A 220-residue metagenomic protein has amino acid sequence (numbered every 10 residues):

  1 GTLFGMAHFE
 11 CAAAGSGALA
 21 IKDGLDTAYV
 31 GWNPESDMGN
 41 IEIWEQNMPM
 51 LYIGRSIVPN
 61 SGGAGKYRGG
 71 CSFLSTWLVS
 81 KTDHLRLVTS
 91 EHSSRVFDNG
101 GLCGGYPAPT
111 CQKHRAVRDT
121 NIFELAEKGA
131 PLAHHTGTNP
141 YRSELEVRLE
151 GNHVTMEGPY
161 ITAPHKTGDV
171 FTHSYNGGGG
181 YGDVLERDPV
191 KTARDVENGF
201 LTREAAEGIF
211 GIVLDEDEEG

Functional and structural regions predicted by a protein language model:
G1-G220: Glycine/proline-enriched, intrinsically flexible loops and inter-domain linkers
